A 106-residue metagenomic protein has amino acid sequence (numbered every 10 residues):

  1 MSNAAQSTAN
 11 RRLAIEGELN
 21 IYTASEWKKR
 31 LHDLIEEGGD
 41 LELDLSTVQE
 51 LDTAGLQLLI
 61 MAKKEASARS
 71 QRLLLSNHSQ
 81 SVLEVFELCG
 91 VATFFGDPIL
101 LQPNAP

Functional and structural regions predicted by a protein language model:
M1-E50, M61-P106: STAS-like cytosolic regulatory interaction modules
